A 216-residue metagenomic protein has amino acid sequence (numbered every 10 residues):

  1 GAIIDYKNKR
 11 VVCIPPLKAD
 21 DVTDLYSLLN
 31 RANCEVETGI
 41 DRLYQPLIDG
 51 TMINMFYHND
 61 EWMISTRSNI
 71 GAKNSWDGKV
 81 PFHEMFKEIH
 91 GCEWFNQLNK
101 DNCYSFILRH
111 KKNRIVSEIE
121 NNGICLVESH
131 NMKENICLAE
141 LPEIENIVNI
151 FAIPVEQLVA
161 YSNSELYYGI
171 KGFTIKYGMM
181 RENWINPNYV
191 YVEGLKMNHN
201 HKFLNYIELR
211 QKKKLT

Functional and structural regions predicted by a protein language model:
G1-T216: Core nucleotide-handling region used for phosphoryl-transfer chemistry
